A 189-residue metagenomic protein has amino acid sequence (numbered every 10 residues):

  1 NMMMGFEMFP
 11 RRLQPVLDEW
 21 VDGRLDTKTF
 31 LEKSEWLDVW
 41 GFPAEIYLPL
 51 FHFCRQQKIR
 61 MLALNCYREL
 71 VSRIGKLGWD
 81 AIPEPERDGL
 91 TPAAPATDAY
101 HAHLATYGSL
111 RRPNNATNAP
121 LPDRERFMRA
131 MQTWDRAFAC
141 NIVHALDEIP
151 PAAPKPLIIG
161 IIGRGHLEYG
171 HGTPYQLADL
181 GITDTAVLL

Functional and structural regions predicted by a protein language model:
N1-M3, Q57-R60, A178-V187: Structural alpha-beta junctions
M3, K155-I161: Residue-level preference for the first positions of well-ordered beta-strands
M3, M8-P10, Q14-A145: A substrate-binding/cap region within the structured catalytic cores of diverse enzymes
N65, I162, L189: Short beta-strand/turn micro-motifs composed of small residues that flank or help shape donor/cofactor-binding pockets
Q132, I159-G160, L167: Active-site-adjacent beta-strand anchor residues
A137-P156, G165-L189: C-terminal regions of proteins
